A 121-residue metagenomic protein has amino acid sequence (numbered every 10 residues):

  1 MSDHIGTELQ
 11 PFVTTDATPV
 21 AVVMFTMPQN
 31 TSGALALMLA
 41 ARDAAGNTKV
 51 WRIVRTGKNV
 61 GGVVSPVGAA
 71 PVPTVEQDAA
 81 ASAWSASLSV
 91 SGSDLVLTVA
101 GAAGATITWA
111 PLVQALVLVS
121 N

Functional and structural regions predicted by a protein language model:
D3-G33, A40-V50, G62-T106, V119-N121: Surface-exposed ligand/attachment interfaces on beta-rich extracellular proteins
L39-A41, G57, V113: Hydrophobic beta-strand positions in extracellular immunoglobulin-like domains
K49-I53, L112: Composition- and surface-driven signal marking solvent-exposed, interaction-prone regions in large proteins
I53-V60: Short beta-strand elements
A105-V113: Edge beta-strands of jelly-roll/beta-sandwich modules across compartments, strongly enriched in secreted/luminal
A115-V117: Non-catalytic surface loops within mature trypsin-like serine protease
